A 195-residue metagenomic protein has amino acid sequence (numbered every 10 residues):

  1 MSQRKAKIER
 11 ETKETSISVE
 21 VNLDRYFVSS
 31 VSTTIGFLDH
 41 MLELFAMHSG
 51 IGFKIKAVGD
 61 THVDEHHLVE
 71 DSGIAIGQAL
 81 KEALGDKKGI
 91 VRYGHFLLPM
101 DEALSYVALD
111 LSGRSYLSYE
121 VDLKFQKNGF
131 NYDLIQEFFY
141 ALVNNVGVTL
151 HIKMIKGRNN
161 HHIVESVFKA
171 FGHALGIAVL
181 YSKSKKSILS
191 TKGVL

Functional and structural regions predicted by a protein language model:
S2-L195: N-terminal intrinsically disordered, cationic/polar leader segments that include organellar targeting peptides
